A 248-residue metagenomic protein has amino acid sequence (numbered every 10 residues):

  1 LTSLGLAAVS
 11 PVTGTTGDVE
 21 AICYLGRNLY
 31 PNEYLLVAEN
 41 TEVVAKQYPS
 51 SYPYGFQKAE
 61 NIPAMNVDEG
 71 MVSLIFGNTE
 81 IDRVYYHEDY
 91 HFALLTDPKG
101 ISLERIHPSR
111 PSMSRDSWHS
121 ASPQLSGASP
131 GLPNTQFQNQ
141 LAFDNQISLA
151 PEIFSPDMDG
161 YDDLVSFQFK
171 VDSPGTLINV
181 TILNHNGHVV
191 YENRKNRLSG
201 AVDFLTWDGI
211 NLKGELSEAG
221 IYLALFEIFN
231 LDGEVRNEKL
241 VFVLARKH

Functional and structural regions predicted by a protein language model:
L1-S114, Q140-A150: Activation on beta-sandwich/Ig-like modules and their edge loops
V9, D18-A21, G131, T135 (+3 more regions): Intrinsically disordered, low-complexity, compositionally biased regions/tails
Y52-Y54, H87, S117-Q124, Y222: Short intrinsically disordered coil segments
M65, W118, F154: Short clusters of hydrophobic/aromatic residues that line enzyme substrate/ligand-binding pockets
D68-G70, L103-R105, R115-D116, P133-Q138 (+2 more regions): Short C-terminal domain-edge/linker segments immediately following a structured domain
Y85-H87, S117-W118, K195, K239: Composition- and surface-driven signal marking solvent-exposed, interaction-prone regions in large proteins
P111-Q140: Surface beta-loop-beta hairpin patches that serve as ligand-binding interfaces in beta-rich domains
N139-H248: Short loop/turn motifs at secondary-structure boundaries
